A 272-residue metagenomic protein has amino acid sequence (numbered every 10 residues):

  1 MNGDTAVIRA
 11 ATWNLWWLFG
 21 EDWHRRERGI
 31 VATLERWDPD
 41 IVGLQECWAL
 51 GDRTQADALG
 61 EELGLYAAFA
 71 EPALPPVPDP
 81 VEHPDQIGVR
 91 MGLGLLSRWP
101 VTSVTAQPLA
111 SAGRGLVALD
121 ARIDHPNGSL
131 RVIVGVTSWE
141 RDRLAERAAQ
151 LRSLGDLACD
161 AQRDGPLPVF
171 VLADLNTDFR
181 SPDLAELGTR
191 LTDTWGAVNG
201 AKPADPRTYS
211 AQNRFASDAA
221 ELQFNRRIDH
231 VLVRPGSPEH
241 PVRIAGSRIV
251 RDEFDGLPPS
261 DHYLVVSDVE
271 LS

Functional and structural regions predicted by a protein language model:
M1-A11, P75, S237: Acidic, histidine-bearing metal-coordination/catalytic regions of metal-dependent phosphoesterases
R9, G29-I30, R36-D38, E62-A68 (+11 more regions): A structural signal for the main folded, soluble domain(s) of proteins
R9-L15, I30-Q55, L96, A121 (+5 more regions): Active-site beta-strand/loop signature of hydrolases that rely on acidic residues for catalysis
A10-R26, D79-E82, S138-E146: Acidic/histidine-rich helix-loop elements that form or flank divalent-metal/phosphate-binding sites at the catalytic
L18-G20, A49-R53, P76-V77, E140-D142 (+2 more regions): Active-site environment of divalent metal-dependent phosphoester hydrolases
W23, I41, Q45-T137, A245-G246: Structured beta-strand-rich core segments of catalytic domains in phosphoester-bond hydrolases
A106, D160-V169, T177-S272: Metal-dependent phosphoester-hydrolase catalytic domains
L144-L157: Alpha-helical scaffold elements lining the catalytic groove of polysaccharide deacetylases
